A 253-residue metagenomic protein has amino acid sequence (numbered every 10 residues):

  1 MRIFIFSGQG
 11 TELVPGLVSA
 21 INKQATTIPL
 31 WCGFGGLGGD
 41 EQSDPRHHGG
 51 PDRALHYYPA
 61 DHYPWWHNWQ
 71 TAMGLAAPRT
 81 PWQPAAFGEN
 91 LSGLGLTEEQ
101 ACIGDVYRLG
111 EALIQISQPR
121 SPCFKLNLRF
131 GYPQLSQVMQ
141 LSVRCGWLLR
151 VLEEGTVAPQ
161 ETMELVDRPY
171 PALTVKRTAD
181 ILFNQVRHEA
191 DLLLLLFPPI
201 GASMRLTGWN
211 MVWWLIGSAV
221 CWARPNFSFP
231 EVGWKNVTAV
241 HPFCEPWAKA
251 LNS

Functional and structural regions predicted by a protein language model:
M1-L128, Q134, Y170-A248: Electropositive, beta-rich accessory/interaction domains or terminal extensions that provide binding surfaces
I28, C145-W147, P159-E161: A short pocket-lining beta-strand/turn micro-motif at the edge of beta-sheets
G104, E154, P159-Q160: Loop/turn positions that initiate beta-strands
P133-E153: A mid-sequence, solvent-exposed acidic-amphipathic segment
T162-V166: Short hydrophobic beta/alpha edge segments that flank linear recognition/processing sites
